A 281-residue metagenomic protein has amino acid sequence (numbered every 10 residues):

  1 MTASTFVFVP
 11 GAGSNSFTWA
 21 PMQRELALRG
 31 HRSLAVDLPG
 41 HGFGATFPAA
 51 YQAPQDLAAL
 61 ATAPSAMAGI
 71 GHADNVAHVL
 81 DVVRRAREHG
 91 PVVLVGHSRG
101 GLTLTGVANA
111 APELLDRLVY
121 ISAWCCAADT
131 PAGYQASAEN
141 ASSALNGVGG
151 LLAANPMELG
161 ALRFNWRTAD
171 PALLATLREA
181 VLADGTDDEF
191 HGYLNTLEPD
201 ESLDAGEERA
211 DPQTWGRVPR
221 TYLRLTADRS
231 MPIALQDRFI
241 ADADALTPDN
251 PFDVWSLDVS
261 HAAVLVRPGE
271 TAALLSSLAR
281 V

Functional and structural regions predicted by a protein language model:
A3-T62, V82, G90, A110: Conserved HGGG/HGGXW glycine-rich cap/lid loop of the alpha/beta-hydrolase fold
G11-S14, H97-R99, W124: Active-site glycine-rich loops that stabilize anionic/oxyanionic intermediates across multiple enzyme folds
D74-V92: Conserved acidic catalytic loop of the alpha/beta-hydrolase fold
G101-E113: Short glycine-enriched nucleophile-adjacent loop and the immediately C-terminal alpha-helix near the catalytic center
N109, L115, V119-W166: Flexible "cap/lid" loop of the alpha/beta hydrolase fold
N195-T214, V218: Active-site nucleophile elbow and catalytic-triad environment of alpha/beta-hydrolase enzymes
Y222-R224: Short beta-strand/loop motif that positions the catalytic acidic residue of the alpha/beta-hydrolase fold
T226-D258, A262, E270, S277-L278: Conserved loop-alpha-helix segment in the C-terminal half of the alpha/beta-hydrolase fold that carries the catalytic
